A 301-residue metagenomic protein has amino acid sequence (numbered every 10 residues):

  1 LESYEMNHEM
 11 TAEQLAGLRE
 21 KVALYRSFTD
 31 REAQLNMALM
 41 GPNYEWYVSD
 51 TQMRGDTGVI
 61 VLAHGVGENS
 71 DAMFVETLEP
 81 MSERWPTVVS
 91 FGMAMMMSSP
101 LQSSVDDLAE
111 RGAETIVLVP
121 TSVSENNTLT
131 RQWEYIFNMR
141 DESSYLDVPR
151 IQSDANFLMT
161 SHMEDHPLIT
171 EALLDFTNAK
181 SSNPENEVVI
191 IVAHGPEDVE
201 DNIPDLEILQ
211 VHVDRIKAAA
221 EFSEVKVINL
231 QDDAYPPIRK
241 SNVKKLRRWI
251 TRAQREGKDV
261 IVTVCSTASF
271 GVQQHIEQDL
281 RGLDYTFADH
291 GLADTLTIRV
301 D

Functional and structural regions predicted by a protein language model:
L1-D301: Active-site-proximal alpha-helix that buttresses catalytic centers in soluble enzyme cores
